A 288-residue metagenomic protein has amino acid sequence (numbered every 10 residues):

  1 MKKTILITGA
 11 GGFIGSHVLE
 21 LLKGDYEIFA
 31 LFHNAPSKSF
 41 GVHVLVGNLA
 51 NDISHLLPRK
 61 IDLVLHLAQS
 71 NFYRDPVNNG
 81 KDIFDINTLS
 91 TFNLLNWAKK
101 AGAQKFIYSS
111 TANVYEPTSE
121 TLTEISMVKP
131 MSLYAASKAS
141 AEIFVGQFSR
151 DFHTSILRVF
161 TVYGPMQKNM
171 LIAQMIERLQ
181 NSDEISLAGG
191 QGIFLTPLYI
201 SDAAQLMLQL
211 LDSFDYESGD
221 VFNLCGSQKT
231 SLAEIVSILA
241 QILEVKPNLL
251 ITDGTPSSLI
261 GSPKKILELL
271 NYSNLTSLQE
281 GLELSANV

Functional and structural regions predicted by a protein language model:
I5-G24: N-terminal Rossmann NAD(P)H-binding glycine-rich loop of SDR-like oxidoreductase domains
T8, L31, V64-S70, F106-A112 (+1 more regions): SDR active-site strand-loop-helix element
S39-N51: Rossmann-fold cofactor-recognition segment
L49-I86: NAD(P)H-binding glycine-rich loop region in Rossmannoid oxidoreductase-like domains and their noncatalytic homologs
F92-L133: Conserved Rossmann-fold NAD(P)-dependent oxidoreductase catalytic core, especially the SDR/UDP-sugar
L133, S137-S140: Active-site helix of classical SDR
I143-L195, I200-A204, L208-Q209, L239: NAD(P)-dependent short-chain dehydrogenase/reductase
D183, L187-V288: C-terminal substrate-binding subdomain of Rossmann-fold SDR/epimerase-dehydratase oxidoreductases
